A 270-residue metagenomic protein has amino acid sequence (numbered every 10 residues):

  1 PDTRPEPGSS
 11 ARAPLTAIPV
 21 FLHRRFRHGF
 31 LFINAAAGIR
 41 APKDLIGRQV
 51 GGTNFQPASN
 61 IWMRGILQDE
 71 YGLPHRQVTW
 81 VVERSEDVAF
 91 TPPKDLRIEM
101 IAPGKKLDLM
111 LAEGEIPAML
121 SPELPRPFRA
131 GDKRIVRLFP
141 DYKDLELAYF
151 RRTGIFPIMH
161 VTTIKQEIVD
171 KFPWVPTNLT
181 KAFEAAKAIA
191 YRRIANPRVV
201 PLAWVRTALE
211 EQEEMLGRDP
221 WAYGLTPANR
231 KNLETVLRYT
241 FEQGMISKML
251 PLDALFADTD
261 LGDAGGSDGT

Functional and structural regions predicted by a protein language model:
P1-R76, W80-A89: Short, glycine-/small- and polar/acidic-enriched structural segments that line small-molecule recognition paths
S10-A13, R134-F139, G262-G266: Short low-complexity, flexible loop/linker segments enriched in glycine and/or proline with clustered acidic
I39-Q49, G217-R218, E242, S247-M249: Immediate post-signal peptide segment of exported/extracytoplasmic ligand-binding proteins
R40, V81-A112, Q212, P251-G262: Short helix-initiation/N-cap motifs at beta->coil->alpha
A41, M63, K106-L107, V236: Residues within well-ordered alpha-helices
L96-A195: Pocket-lining segment of extracytoplasmic ligand-binding domains
T163, I168-E242: Secondary-structure end/capping motifs
T226-T270: Long, low-complexity C-terminal extensions of enzymes
